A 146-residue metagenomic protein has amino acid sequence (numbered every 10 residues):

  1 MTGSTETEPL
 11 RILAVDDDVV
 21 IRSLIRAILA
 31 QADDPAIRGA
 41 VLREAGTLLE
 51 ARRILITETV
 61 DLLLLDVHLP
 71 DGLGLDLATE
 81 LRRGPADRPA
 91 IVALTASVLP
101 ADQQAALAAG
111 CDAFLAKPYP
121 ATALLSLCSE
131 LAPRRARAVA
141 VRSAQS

Functional and structural regions predicted by a protein language model:
V19-R43: Two-component/phosphorelay signaling modules centered on CheY-like receiver
L24, L107, Y119-C128: C-terminal output helix
A32, R53, L75-D87: Short amphipathic alpha-helix used as the core "switch/output" element in two-component signaling
E44-L62, R83: Acidic, metal-coordinating helix/loop segments flanking the phosphotransfer/catalytic sites of two-component signaling
T47, L73-D76: Acidic catalytic/metal-coordinating carboxylates
D66, T95: Active-site residues of response regulator receiver
P70, L99: The feature encodes the CheY-like receiver
